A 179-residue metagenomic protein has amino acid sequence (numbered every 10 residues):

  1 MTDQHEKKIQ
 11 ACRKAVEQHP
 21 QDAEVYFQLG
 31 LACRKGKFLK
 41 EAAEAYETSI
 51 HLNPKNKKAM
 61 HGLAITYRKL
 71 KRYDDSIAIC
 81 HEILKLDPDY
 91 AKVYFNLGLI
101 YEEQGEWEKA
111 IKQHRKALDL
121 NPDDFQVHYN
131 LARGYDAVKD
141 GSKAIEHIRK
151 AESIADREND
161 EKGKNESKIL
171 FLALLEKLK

Functional and structural regions predicted by a protein language model:
A23-E24, K57-K58, A91-K92, F125-Q126 (+1 more regions): Helix-start (N-cap) detector for alpha-helical repeat units in TPR-like alpha-solenoids, especially tetratricopeptide
K35, K69-L70, E103, A137 (+1 more regions): Register position in tetratricopeptide repeats
F125, Y129, R133-D160, I169-L172: TPR/TPR-like (Sel1-like) alpha-helical repeat modules
